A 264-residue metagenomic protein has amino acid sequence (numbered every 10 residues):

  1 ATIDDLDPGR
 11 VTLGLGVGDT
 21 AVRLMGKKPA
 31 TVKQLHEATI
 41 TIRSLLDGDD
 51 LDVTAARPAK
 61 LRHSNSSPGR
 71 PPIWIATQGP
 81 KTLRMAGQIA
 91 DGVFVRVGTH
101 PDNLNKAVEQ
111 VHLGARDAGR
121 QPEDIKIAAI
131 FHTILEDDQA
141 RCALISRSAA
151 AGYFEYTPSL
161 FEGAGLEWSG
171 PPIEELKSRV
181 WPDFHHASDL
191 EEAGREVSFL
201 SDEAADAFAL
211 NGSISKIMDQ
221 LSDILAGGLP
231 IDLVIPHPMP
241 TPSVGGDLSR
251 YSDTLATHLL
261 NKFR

Functional and structural regions predicted by a protein language model:
A1-T20, P29-K33, A38: A generic, well-ordered mixed alpha/beta core segment in the N-terminal half of proteins
A1-V11, G87-Q88, D117-P122, S222-L229: Acidic (Asp/Glu)-rich catalytic clusters
V11-L15, I73-A76, V93-V95, I125-H132 (+1 more regions): Hydrophobic faces of well-ordered beta-strands that scaffold small-molecule active sites in alpha/beta enzyme cores
D19-V22, V97-P101, I235-S249: Glycine-rich, proline-tolerant flexible connector loops at the mouths of alpha/beta enzymes
K28-H63, L104-G227: An alpha-helical appendage that flanks or caps ligand/catalytic pockets
A38-T41, L45, D253-R264: Alpha-helix-loop-beta-strand connector modules within alpha/beta enzyme cores
P68-P72, A204: A local structural motif
W74-A115: Loop-centered beta-sheet repeat module
